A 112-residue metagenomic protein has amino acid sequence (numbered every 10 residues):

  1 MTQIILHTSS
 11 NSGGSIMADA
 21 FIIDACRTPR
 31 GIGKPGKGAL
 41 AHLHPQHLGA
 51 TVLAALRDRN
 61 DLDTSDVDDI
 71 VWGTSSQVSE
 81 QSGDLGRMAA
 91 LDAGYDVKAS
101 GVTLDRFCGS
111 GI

Functional and structural regions predicted by a protein language model:
Q3-A99: Conserved "HGTGT" condensation-loop signature of ketosynthase/thiolase-family condensing enzymes that catalyze
L104-I112: Active-site-proximal alpha-helical scaffold in enzymes
